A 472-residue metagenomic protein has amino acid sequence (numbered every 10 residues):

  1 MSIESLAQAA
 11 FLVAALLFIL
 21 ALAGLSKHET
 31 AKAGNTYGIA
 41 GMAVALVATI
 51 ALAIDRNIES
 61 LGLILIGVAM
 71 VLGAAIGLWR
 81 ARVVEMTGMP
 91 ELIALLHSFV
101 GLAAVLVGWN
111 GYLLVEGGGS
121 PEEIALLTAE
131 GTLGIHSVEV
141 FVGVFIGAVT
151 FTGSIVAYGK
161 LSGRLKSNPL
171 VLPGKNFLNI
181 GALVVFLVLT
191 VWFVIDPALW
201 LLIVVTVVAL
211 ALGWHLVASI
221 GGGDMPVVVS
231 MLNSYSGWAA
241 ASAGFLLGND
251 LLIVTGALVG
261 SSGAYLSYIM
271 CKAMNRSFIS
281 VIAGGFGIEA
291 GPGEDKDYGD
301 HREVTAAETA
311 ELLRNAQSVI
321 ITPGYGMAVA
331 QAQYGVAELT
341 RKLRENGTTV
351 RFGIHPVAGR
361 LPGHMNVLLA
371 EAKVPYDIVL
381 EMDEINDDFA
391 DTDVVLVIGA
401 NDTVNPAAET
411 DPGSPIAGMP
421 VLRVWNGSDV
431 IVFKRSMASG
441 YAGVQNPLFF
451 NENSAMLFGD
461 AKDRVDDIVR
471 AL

Functional and structural regions predicted by a protein language model:
S2-L16, N57-A74, H136-F151, D196-V208: Structural signature of hydrophobic alpha-helical transmembrane segments
A15, A40-T49, L65-G73, G77 (+10 more regions): Alpha-helical transmembrane segments in multi-pass membrane proteins
L17-K32, A74-I93, S154-P169, L212-M225 (+1 more regions): C-terminal ends of transmembrane helices
K32-M42, I64-G67, G88-V100, P169-N179 (+1 more regions): Cytoplasmic-side transmembrane-helix entry/capping segments in multi-pass membrane proteins
T49-G67, W79-G88, V105-L126: Transmembrane alpha-helix boundary signature
N110-T128, I195-W200, V227, S234-T255: Transmembrane helix-loop junctions at the membrane interface of multipass transporters and ion channels
L258-A316: Membrane-interfacial segments at transmembrane helix termini in multi-pass membrane proteins
D297-L472: Structured cytosolic domains appended to multi-pass membrane proteins
